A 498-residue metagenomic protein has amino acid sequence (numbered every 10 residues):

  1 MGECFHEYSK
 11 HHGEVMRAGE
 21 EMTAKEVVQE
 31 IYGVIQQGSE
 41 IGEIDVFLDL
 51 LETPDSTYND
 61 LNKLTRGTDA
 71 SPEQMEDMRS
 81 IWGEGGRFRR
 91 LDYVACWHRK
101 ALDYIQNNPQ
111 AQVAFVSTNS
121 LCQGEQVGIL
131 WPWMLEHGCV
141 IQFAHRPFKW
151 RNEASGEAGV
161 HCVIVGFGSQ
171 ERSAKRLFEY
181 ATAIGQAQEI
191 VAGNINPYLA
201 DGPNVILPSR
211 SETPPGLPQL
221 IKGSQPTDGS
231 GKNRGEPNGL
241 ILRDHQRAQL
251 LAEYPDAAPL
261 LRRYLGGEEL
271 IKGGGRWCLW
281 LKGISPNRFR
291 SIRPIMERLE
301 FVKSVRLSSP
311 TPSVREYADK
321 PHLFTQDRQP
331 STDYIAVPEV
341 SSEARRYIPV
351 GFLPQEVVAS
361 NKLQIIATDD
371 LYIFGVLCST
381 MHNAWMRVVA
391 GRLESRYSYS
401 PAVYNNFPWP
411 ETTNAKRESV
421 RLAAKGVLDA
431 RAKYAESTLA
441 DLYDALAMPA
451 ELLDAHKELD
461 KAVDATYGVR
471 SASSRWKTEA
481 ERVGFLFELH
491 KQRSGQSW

Functional and structural regions predicted by a protein language model:
M1-P255, K272-R276, P286-I292, P354-L363 (+2 more regions): Signature of N6-adenine DNA methyltransferases within the class I
Q37, E43-Y58, H98, P147-W150 (+4 more regions): Flexible, glycine/threonine-enriched loop-and-boundary segments that flank and lead into catalytic domains of large
E52, T57, P294-V302, Y317-A318 (+1 more regions): Non-catalytic DNA-recognition/assembly elements of restriction-modification systems
T68, F178-Y180, P259-R263, G275-W280 (+5 more regions): Short coil/turn segments at secondary-structure boundaries
A101-N107, K272, C278-N287, K362-L371 (+3 more regions): Proline-centric
C162-G166, Y264, A336, I365 (+2 more regions): Conserved hydrophobic/aromatic beta-strand scaffold that supports enzyme active sites
V340-A344, D370-Y372, H382-N383: Short, charged/polar surface micro-motifs in flexible loops or helix N-caps
L377: Glycine-rich, acidic/polar active-site loops that bind/position phosphate-bearing ligands
